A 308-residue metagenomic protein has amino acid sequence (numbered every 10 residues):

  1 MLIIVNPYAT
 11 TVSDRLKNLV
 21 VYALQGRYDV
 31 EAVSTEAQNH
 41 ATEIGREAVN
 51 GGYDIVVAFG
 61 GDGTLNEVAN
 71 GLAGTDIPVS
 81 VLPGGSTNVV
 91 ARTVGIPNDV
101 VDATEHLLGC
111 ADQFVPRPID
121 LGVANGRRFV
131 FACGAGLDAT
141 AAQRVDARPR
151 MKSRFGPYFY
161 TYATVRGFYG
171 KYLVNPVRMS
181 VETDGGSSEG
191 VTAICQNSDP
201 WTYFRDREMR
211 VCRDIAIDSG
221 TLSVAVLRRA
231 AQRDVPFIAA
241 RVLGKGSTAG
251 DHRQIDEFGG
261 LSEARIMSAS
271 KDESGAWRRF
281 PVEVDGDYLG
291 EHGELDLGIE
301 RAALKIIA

Functional and structural regions predicted by a protein language model:
M1-V56, N66: ATP/NTP phosphate-donor binding region
I4, D14, T35, G74-P78 (+1 more regions): Catalytic core of DAGKc-family lipid kinases
D14, T183-G185, V211-S219, V226-A308: ATP/nucleoside-binding phosphotransfer catalytic cores, i.e., glycine-rich phosphate-binding loops
V57, S80: Short aromatic-hydrophobic micro-motifs that form the base-stacking/packing surface for donor nucleotide recognition
A58-D62: N-terminal glycine-rich "phosphate-gripper" loop used for MgATP/nucleotide binding and carboxylate activation
T64-I77: Short Gly/Thr/Asp-enriched flexible loops that form oxyanion-binding sites at enzyme active sites
G134, D138, I194-R213, Y288: Glycine-rich phosphate/pyrophosphate-binding beta-alpha loops
P149-F159, P200-Q232: Gly/Ser/Thr-rich active-site loops/lids in small-molecule metabolic enzymes that frequently grip phosphoryl groups
